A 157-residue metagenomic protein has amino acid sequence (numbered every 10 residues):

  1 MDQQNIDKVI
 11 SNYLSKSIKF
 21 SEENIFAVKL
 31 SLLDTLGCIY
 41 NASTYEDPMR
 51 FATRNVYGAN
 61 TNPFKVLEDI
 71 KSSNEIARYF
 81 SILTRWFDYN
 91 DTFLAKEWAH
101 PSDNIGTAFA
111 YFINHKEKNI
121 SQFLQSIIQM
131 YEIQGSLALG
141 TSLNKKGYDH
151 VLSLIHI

Functional and structural regions predicted by a protein language model:
M1-L154: N-terminal core-entry segment
